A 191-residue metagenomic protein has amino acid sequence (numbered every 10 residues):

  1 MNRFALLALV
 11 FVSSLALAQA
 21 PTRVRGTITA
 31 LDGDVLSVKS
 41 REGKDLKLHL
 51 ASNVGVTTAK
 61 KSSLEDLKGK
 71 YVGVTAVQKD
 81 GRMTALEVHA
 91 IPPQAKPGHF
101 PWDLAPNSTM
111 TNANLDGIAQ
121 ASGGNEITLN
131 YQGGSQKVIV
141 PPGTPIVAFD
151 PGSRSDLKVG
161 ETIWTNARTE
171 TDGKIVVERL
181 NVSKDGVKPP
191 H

Functional and structural regions predicted by a protein language model:
F4-A5, S13-H191: Short, flexible, surface-exposed loop segments at domain boundaries
